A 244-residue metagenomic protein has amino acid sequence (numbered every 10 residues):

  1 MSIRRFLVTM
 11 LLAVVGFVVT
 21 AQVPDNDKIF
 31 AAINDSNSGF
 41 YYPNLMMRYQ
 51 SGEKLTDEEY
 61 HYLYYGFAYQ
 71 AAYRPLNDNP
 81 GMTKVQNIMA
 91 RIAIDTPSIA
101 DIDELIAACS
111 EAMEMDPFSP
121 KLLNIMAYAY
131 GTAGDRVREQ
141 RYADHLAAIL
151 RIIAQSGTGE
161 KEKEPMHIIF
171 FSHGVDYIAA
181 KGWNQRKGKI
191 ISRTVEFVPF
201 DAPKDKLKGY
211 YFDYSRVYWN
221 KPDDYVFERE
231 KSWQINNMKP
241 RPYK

Functional and structural regions predicted by a protein language model:
M1-D25: Bacterial Sec-dependent N-terminal signal peptides
Q22-I102, K163-K244: N-terminal alpha-helical interaction modules that lie
K84, L123-M126: TPR repeat positional signature
D101, A108-C109, Y142: Alpha-helical solenoid repeat scaffolds, predominantly canonical TPR units
E111-A112, L146: Canonical positions in the second alpha-helix
P120-K121, A148-E162: Boundary/linker segments of alpha-helical solenoid repeat arrays
G131-A154: TPR/TPR-like (Sel1-like) alpha-helical repeat modules
